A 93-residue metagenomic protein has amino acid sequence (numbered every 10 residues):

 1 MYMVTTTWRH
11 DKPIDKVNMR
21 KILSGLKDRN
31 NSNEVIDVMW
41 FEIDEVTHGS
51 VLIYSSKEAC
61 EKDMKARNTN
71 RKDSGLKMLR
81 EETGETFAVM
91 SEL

Functional and structural regions predicted by a protein language model:
M1-G49, S55-A66, L76-L93: Short S/T/G/P-rich N-terminal loop/turn motif that feeds into the first structured element of a domain
N68-K72: Low-complexity, intrinsically disordered Gly/Pro/Thr-rich segments
